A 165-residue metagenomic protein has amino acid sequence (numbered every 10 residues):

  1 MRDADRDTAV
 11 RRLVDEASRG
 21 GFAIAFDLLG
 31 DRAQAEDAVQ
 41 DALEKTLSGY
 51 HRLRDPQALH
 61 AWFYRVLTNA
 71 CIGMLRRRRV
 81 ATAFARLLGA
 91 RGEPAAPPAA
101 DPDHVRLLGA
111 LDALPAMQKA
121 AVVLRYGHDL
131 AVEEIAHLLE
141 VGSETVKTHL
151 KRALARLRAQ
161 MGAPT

Functional and structural regions predicted by a protein language model:
M1-A23, A33-V39, L47, K119: A short, charge-rich alpha-helical start-of-domain segment used by transcription regulators
R2-D3, D41-L59, R77-R79, Q160: Sigma70-family region 2
S18, F22, L43, P115 (+2 more regions): C-terminal flanking helix
A23, D37-E44, Q57-N69: Structural recognition of an alpha-helix C-terminal capping motif at a helix-to-coil junction
S48-R54, R65-R86, A100: Arg/Lys-rich amphipathic alpha helix in sigma70-family domain 2
T68, I72, L139-T165: DNA-recognition helix of helix-turn-helix
G73, A81-G109, A131: Internal acidic/polar
A121-R125: A short pre-motif secondary-structure segment
